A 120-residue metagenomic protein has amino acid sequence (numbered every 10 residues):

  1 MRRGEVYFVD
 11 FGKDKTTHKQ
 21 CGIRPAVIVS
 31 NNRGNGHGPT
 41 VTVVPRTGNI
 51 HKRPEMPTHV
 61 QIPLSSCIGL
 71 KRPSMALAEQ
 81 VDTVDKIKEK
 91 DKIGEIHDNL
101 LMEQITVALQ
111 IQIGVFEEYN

Functional and structural regions predicted by a protein language model:
G12-T16: Short, charged beta-turn/beta-strand-edge "cap" motif at the junction between a beta-strand and an adjacent loop
K19-I23, I28-L64: Compact nucleic-acid interaction/catalytic patches
S65-N120: C-terminal terminal-subdomain/extension
